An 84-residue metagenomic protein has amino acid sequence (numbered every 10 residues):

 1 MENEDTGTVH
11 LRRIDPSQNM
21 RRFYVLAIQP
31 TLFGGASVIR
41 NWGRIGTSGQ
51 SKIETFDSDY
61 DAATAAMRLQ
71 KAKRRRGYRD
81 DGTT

Functional and structural regions predicted by a protein language model:
M1-S37: Short N-terminal "domain-start" leader segments that mark the transition from disordered tails or signal peptides into
E4-G7, P16, R40, R44-T47 (+2 more regions): A generic structural signal for ordered alpha-helices
S17-Q18, I45, Y78-D81: Intrinsically disordered, low-complexity segments enriched in polar/charged small residues
V25-I53, M67: Short aromatic-glycine-(Arg/Gly/Cys) micro-motifs in beta-strand/loop hairpins
S37, Y60, G82: Solvent-exposed, flexible loop/coil residues
S48, D57-R74: A short, charged, amphipathic alpha-helix used as a generic interaction element across diverse proteins
I53-D57, D81-T84: Short, charged/polar low-complexity linear motifs in solvent-exposed/disordered segments
A72-T84: Short, mixed-charge low-complexity intrinsically disordered segments
